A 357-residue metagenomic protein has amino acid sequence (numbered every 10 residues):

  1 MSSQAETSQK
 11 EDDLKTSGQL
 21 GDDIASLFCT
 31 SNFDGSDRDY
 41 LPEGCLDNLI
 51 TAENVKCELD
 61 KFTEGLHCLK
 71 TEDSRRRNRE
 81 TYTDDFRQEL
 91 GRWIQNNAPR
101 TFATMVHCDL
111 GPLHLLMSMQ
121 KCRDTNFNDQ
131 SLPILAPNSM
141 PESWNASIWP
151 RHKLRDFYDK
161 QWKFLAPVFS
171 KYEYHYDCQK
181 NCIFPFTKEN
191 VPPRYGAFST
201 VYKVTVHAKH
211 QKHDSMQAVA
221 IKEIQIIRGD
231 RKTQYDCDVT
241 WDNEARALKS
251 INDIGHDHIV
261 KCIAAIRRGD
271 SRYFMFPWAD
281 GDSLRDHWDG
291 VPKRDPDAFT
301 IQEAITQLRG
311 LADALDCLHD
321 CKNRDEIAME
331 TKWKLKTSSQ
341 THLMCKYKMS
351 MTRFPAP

Functional and structural regions predicted by a protein language model:
M1-Y202, H207-A218: Non-catalytic localization/regulatory regions flanking kinase domains
A220, Y273-M275: Conserved hydrophobic/aromatic residues on the N-lobe beta-strands of protein kinase domains
Q225-D257: The N-lobe alphaC helix and its flanking beta3-alphaC-beta4 segment of protein kinase-like domains, centered on
K261-R272: Short beta-strand micro-motifs within the conserved protein kinase catalytic domain, predominantly in the N-lobe
A279-K293: Structural motif in protein kinase domains
V291-G310: Activation segment of protein kinase catalytic domains, centered on the conserved DFG
L311-L318: Conserved hydrophobic alpha-helix
L318-A356: Catalytic-loop of the protein kinase fold
